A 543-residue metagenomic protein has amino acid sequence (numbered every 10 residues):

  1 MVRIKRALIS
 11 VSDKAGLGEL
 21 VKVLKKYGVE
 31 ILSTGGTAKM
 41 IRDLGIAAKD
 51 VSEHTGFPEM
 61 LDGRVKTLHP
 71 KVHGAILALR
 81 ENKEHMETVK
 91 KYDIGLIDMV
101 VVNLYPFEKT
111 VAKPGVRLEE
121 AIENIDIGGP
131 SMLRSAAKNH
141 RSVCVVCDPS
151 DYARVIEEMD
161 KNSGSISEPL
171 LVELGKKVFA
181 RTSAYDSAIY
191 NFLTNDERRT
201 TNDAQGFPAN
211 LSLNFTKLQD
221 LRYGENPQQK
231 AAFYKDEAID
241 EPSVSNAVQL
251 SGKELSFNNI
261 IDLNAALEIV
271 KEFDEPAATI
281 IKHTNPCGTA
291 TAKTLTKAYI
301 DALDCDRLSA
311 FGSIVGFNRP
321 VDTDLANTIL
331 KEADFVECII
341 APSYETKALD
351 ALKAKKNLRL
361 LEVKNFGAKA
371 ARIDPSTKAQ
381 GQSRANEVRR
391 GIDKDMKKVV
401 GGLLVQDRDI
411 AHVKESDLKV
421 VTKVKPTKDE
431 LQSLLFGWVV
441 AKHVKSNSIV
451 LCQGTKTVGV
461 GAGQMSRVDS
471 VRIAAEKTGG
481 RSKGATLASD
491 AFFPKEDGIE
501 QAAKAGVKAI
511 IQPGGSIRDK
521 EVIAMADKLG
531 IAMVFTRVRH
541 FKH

Functional and structural regions predicted by a protein language model:
M1-H54: N-terminal glycine-/serine-/threonine-rich phosphate-binding loop
V2-I9, K14, V102, D186-S187 (+2 more regions): ATP-dependent carboxylate/acyl-activation modules
I31, A48, V143-V145, L360 (+2 more regions): Hydrophobic beta-strand scaffold residues
G36-F107: Glycine-rich nucleotide/cofactor/substrate-binding loop typically near the N-terminus or early in the first domain
T37-M40, T55-L61, F107-K109, S131-R134 (+6 more regions): Short gly/pro/ser/thr-enriched loop/turn and capping motifs at secondary-structure boundaries
R80-P130, R134-A136, K425-K428: Active-site/ligand-binding-proximal alpha/beta "capping" segment
N124-I125, S135, S142-D196, G206-F215 (+2 more regions): Internal gly/pro-rich beta-alpha loop/helix module that stabilizes soluble enzyme cofactors or their anionic handles
N195-A204, Q382-R384: Arg/Gly-rich low-complexity intrinsically disordered repeat tracts
